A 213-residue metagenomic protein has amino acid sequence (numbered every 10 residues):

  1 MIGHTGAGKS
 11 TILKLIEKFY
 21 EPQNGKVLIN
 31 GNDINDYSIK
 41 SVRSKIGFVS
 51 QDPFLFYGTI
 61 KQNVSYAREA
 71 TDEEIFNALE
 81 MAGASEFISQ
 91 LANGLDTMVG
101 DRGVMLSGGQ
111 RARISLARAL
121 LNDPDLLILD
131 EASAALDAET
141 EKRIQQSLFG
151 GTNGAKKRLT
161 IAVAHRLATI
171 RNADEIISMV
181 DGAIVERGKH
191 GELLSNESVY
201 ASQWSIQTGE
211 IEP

Functional and structural regions predicted by a protein language model:
M1-P213: ABC-type nucleotide-binding domain
